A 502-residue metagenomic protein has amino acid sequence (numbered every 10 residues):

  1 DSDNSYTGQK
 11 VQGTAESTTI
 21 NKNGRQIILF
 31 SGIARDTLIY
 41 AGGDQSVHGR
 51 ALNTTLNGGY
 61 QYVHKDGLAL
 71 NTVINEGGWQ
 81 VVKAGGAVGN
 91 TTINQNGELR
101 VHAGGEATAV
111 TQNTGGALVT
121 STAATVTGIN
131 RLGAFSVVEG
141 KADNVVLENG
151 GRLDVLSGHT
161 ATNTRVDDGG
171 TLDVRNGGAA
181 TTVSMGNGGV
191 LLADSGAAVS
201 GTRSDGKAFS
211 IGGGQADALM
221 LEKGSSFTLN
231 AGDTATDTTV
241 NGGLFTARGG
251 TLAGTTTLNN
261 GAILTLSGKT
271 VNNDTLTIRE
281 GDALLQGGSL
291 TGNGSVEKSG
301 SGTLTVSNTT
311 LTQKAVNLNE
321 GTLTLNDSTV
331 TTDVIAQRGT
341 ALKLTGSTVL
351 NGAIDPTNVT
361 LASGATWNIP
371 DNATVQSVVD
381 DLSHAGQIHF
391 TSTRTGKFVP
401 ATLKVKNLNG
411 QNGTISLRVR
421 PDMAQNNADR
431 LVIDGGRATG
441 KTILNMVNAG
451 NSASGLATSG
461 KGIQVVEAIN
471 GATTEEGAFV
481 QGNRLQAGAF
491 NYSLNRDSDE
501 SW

Functional and structural regions predicted by a protein language model:
S2-T7, T340: Short N-terminal segments immediately surrounding and downstream of signal-peptide cleavage
S5, T14, R50, L70 (+11 more regions): Residue-level marker for the onset of beta-strands and adjacent loop->beta junctions in well-ordered domains
Q9, A15-I20, Q26-I28, A34-I39 (+28 more regions): Fold-core signature of tandem repeat domains
K10-Q12, E16, E76, K83 (+15 more regions): Glutamate identity and glutamate-enriched acidic tracts
N21, I443-L444: A very general structural signal that marks isolated residues within well-ordered alpha-helical segments
T54, G128-N130, A198-R203, D217 (+6 more regions): Extracellular beta-solenoid/beta-roll
D66, G85, G158, G232 (+4 more regions): Conserved beta-strand and immediately adjacent loop positions that scaffold enzyme active sites
